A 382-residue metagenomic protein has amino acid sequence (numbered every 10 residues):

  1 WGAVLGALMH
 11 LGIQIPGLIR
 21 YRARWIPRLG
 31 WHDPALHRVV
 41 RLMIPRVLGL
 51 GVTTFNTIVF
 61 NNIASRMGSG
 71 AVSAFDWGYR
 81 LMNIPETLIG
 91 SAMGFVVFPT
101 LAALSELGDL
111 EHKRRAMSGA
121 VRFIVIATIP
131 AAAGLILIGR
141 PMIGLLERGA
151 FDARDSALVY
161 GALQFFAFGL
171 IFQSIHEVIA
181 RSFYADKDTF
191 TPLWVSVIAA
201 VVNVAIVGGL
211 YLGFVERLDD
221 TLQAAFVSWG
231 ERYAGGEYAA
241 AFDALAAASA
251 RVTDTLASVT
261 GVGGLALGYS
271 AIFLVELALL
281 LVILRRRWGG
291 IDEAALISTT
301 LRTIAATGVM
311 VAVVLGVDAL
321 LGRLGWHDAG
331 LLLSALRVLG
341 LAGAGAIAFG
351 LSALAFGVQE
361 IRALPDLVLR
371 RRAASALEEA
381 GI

Functional and structural regions predicted by a protein language model:
W1-I382: Membrane-embedded alpha-helical bundles of multi-pass transporters/translocases, especially carrier/permease families
